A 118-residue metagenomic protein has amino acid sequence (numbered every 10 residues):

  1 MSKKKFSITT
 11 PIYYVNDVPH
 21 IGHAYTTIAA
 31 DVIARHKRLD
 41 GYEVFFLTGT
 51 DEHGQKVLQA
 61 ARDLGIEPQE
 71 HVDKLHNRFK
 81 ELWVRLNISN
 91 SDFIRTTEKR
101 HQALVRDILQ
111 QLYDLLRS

Functional and structural regions predicted by a protein language model:
M1-S118: N-terminal, positively charged nucleic-acid-binding surface of large information/translation enzymes
